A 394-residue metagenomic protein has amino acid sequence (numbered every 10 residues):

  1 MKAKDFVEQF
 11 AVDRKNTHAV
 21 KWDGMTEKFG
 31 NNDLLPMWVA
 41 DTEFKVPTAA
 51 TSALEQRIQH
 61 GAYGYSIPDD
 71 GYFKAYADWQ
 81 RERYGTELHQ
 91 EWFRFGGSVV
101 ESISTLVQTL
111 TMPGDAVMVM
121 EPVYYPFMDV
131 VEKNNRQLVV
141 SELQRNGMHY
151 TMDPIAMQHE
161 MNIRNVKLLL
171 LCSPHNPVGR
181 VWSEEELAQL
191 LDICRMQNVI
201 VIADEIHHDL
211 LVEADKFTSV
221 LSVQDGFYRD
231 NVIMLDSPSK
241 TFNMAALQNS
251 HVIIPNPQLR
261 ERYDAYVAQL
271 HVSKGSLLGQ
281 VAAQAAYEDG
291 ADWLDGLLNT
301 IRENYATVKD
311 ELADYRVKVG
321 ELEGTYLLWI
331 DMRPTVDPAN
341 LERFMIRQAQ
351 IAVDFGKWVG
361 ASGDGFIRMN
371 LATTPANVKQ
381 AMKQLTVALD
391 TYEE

Functional and structural regions predicted by a protein language model:
K2-S98, T105, A286-D289, Y392-E394: N-terminal small-domain helix-loop-helix segment of the aminotransferase-like
M37, L54, Y76, F93 (+13 more regions): Generic structural signal for small/hydrophobic residues in well-ordered secondary structure, especially within
Y63-D192, D209-L210, D215-G226: Conserved core of the PLP fold type I
P68, N231-A313, K318-L322: PLP-dependent aminotransferase class I/II
N134, R164, M196-Q197, Y315 (+1 more regions): Helix C-cap/helix->beta junction micro-motif
K216-S239, E261-A265, I351, I367-R368: Conserved active-site segment immediately N-terminal to the catalytic lysine that forms the internal aldimine
I301-R302, Y315-Q348: Conserved PLP-binding catalytic core of the aspartate aminotransferase-like
T335, F344-V353, V359-E394: PLP-dependent enzyme catalytic core of the Aspartate aminotransferase-like
